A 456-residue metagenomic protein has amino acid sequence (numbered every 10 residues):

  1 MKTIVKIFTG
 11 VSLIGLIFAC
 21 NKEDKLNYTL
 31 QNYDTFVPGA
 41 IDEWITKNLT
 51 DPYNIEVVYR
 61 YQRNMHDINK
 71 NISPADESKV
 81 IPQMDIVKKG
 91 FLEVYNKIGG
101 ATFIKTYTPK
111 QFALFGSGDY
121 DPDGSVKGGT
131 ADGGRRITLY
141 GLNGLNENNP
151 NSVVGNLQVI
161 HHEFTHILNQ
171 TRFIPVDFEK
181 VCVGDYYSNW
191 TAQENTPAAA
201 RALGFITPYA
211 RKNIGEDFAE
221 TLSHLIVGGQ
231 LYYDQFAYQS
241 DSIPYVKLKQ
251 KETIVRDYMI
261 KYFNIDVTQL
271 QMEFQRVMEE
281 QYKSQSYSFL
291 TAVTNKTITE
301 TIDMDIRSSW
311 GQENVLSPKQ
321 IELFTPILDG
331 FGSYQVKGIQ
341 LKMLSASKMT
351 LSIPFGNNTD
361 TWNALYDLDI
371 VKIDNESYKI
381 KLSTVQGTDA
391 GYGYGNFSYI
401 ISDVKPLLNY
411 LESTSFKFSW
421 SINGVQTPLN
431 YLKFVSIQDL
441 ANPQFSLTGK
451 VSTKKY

Functional and structural regions predicted by a protein language model:
L16-A19: C-terminal motif of bacterial Sec signal peptides marking the signal peptidase cleavage site
K25, I81-R135: Auxiliary, metal-adjacent structural segments of Zn-dependent hydrolase domains
T29-Q62, S223-K381, A390: Pan-zinc metallopeptidase signature
I55-D76: Acidic/histidine-rich, surface-exposed loop or edge segments in extracytoplasmic proteins
G141-H161: Short pre-active-site segment immediately N-terminal to the catalytic Zn-binding motif
V154-P175, A219: Active-site recognition of the HExxH zinc-binding catalytic motif
R172, E179-L231: Post-HExxH zinc-binding segment in Zn-dependent metallohydrolases
Y431-Y456: Edge beta-strand at a domain terminus
